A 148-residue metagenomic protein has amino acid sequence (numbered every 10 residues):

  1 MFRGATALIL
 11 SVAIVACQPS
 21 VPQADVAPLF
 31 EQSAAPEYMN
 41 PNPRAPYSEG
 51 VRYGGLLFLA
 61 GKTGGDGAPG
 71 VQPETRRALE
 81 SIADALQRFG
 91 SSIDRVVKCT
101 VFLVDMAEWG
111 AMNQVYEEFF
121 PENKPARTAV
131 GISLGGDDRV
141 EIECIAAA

Functional and structural regions predicted by a protein language model:
G4-D94, L103-A148: N-terminal presequence-like segments and the immediate start of the first folded domain
